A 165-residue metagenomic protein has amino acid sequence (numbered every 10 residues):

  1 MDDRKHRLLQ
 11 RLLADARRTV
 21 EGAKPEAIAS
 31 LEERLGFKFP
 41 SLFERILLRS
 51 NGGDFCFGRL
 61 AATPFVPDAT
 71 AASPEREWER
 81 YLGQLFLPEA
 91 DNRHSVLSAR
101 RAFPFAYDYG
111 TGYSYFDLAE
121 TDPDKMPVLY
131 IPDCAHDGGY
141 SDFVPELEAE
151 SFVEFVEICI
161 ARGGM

Functional and structural regions predicted by a protein language model:
M1-G110, R162-M165: A surface-exposed partner-binding patch
R34, T121-D122: A short, structured loop/turn motif at beta-sheet edges
F39, F43, Y115, Y130 (+1 more regions): Aromatic side chains
A102-F103, S114, V128: A broad, low-specificity signal marking well-ordered, structured residues that form hydrophobic/aromatic
A106-D108, A119, I131-D133: Structured loops at beta-to-helix junctions and adjacent beta-edge loops in soluble globular domains
G112-E120: Broad, structure-driven detector of short, well-ordered beta-strand segments within folded domains
F116, H136-A161: Glycine-rich, aromatic-bearing surface loops/beta-hairpins
P123-D137: Intrinsically disordered, low-complexity regulatory segments enriched in Ser/Thr/Pro and charged residues
